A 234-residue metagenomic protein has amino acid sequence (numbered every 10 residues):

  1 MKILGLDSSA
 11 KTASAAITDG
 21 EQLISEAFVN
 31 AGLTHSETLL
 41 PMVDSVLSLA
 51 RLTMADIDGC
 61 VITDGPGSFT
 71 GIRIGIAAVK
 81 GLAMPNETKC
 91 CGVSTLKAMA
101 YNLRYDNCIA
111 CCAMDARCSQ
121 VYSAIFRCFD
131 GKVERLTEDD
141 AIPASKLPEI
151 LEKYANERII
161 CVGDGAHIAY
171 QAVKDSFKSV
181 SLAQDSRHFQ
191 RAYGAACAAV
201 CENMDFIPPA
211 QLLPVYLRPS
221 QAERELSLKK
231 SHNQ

Functional and structural regions predicted by a protein language model:
M1-P66, A141: N-terminal beta-alpha supersecondary unit
Q22, K89-F189, Y216, Q221 (+1 more regions): Surface "functional belts" at beta-alpha junctions
N30-T38, F69-R73, A77, S94 (+1 more regions): Residues at secondary-structure transition points
V46-A50, P85, L103, A192-D205: Stable alpha-helical structural segments in soluble proteins, enriched in small hydrophobic residues
S48-A55, A83-V93, F206-I207: Phosphate-handling active-site elements
V61-C90, T95: DPxDG-like acidic metal-binding loop motif
A183-Q234: Acyltransferase
